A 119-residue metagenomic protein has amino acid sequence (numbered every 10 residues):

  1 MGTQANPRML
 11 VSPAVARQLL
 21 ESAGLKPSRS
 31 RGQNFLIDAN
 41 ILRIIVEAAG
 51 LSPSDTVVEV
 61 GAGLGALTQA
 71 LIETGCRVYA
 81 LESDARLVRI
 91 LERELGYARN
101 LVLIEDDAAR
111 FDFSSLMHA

Functional and structural regions predicted by a protein language model:
M1-A119: Catalytic cores of RNA-modifying enzymes
